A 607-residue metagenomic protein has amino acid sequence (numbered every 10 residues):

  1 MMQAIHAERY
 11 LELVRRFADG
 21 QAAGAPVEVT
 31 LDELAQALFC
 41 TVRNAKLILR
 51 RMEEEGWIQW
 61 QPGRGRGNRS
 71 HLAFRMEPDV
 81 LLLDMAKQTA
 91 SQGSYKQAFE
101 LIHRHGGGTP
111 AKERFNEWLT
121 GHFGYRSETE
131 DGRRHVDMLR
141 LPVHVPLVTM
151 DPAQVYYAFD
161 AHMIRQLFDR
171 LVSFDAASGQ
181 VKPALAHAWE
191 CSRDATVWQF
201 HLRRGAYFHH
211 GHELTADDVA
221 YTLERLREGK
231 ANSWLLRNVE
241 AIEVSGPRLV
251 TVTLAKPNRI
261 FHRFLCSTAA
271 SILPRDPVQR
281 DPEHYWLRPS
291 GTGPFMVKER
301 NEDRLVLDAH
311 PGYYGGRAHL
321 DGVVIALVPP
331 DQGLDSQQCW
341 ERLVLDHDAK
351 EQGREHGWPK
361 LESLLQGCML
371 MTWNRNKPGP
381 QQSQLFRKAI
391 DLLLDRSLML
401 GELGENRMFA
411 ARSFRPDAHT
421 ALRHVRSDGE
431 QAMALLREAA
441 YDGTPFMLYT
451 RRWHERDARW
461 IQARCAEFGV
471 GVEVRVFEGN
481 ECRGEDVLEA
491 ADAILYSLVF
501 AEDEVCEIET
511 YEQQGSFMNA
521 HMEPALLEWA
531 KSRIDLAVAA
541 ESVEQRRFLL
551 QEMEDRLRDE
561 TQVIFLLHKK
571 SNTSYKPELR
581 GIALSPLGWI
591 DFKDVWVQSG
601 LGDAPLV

Functional and structural regions predicted by a protein language model:
G65-D79, W234-V278, E299: Surface-exposed binding/hinge segments that line and control ligand-binding clefts or catalytic entry sites
G108, N116, V474, E509-Y575: Extracytoplasmic/peripheral linker and loop segments enriched in polar/acidic and small residues with frequent Thr/Pro
P142-C191, E224: N-terminal lobe/hinge region of extracytoplasmic solute-binding protein
V155-A158, H162, V172-A177, L265-A318 (+1 more regions): Gly/Pro-rich hinge or "lid" segments in bacterial periplasmic/extracellular proteins
D217, Q366-R412, M447-T450, E541-D559: Alpha-helical secondary-structure segments
G312-G353, L365: Ligand-site clamp/hinge motif
Q382-A463, E467: Append "and occasionally in soluble cytosolic enzymes with long acidic Gly/Pro-rich linkers
Y575-V607: Long beta-strand-rich cores associated with HINT superfamily self-processing modules
